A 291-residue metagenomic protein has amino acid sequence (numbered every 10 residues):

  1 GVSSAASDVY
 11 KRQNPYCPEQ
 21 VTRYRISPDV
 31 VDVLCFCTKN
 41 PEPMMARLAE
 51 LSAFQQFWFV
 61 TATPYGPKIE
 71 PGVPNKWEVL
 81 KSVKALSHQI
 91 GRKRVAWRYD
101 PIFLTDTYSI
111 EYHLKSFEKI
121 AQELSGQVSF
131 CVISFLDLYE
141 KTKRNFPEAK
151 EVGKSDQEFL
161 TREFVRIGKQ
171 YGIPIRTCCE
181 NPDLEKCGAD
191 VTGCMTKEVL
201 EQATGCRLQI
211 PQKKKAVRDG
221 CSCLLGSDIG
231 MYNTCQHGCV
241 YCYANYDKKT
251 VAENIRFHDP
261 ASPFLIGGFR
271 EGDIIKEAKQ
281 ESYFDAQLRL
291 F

Functional and structural regions predicted by a protein language model:
G1-A6, Y10: Single conserved hydrophobic/aromatic residue that forms the stacking wall/gate of nucleotide- or nucleobase-binding
V21-T22, I26, V31-N40: Non-catalytic, usually N-terminal nucleic-acid engagement modules in DNA/RNA processing proteins
S27, G188-Y232, I255, I274-A286: N-terminal [4Fe-4S]-dependent radical SAM core
P41-P43, W58-G72, Y99-D106, L138-K141: Conserved radical SAM core fold
E78-R144, R162-C179: Conserved C-terminal portion of the radical SAM core fold that forms the substrate/S-adenosylmethionine-binding
P147-L208, R256-H258: Flexible, acidic/Gly-rich N-terminal and inter-domain linker regions that tether and position cofactor-handling modules
S227-Y246: Local cysteine-cluster metal-coordination motifs and their immediate loop/turn environment, predominantly Fe-S cluster
K248, A252-F291: Short Fe-S-cluster ligation motifs
